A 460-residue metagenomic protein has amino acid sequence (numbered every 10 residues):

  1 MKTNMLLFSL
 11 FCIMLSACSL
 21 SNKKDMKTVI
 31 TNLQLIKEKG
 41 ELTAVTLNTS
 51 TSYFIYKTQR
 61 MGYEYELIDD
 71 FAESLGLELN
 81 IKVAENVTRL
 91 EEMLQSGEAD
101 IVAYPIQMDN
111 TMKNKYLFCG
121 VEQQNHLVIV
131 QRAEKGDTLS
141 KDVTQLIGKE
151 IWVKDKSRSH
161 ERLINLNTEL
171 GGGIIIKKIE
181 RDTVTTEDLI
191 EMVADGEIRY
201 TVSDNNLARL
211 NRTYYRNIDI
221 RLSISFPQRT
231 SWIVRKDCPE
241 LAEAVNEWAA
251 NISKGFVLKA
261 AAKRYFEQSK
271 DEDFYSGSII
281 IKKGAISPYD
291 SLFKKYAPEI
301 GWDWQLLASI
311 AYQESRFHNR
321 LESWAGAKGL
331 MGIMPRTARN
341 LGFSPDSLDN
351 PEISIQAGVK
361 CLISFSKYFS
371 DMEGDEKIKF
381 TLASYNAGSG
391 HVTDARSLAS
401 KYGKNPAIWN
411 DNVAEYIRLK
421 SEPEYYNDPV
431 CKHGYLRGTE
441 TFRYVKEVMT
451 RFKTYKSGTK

Functional and structural regions predicted by a protein language model:
L20-I106, N110, N114, K177-V184 (+1 more regions): Extracytoplasmic small-molecule ligand-binding "clamshell" domains of the periplasmic binding protein/Venus flytrap
S21-K27, L33, Y65-S74, A133-H160 (+5 more regions): Extended ligand-binding regions for polar small-molecule ligands
T43-S52, K57-E73, V128-V184, I280-K283 (+2 more regions): Bilobed "Venus flytrap"/periplasmic-binding protein-like clamshell domains and structurally analogous long
T88, Y104-N114, I164-N165, E191-F226 (+2 more regions): A ligand-binding cleft/hinge motif common to bilobed small-molecule-binding domains
N110-N125, L170-G171, R209-D237, P345: Ligand-binding "clamshell"
D155, R320-D346, I353-S364, V448: Substrate-binding/active-site groove segments that recognize and process beta-1,4-linked N-acetyl-hexosamine
Q268-F317, E352-I355, K460: Export/targeting segments at the very N-terminus of extracytoplasmic proteins
T381-T454: Catalytic and substrate-binding regions of cell-wall glycan-acting enzymes that process beta-1,4-linked
